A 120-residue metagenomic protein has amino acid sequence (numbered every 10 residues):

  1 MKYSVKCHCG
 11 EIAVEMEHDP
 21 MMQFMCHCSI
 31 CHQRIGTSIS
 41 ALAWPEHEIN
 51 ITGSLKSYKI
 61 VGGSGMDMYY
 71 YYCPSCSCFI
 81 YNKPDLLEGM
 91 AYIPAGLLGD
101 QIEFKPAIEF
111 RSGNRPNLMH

Functional and structural regions predicted by a protein language model:
M1-K6, E11-H120: A short Gly-Trp-Pro
